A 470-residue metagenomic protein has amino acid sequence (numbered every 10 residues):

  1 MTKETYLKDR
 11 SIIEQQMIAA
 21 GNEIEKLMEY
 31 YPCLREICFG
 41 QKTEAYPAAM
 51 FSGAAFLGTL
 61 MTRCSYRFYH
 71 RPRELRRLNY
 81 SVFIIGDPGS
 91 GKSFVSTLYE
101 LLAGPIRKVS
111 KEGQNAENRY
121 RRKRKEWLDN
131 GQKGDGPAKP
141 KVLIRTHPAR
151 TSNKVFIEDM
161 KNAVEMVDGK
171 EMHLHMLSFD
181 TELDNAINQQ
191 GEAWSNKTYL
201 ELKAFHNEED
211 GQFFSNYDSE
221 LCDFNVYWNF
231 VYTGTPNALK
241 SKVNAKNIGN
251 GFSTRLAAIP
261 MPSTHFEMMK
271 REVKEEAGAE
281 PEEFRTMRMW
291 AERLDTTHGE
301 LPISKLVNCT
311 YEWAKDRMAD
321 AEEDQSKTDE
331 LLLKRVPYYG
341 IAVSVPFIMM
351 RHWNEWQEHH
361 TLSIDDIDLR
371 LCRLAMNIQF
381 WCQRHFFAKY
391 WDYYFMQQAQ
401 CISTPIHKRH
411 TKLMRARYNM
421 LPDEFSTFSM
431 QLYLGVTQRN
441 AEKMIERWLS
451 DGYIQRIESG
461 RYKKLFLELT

Functional and structural regions predicted by a protein language model:
M1-T470: Phosphate-handling catalytic cores of nucleic-acid transaction enzymes
